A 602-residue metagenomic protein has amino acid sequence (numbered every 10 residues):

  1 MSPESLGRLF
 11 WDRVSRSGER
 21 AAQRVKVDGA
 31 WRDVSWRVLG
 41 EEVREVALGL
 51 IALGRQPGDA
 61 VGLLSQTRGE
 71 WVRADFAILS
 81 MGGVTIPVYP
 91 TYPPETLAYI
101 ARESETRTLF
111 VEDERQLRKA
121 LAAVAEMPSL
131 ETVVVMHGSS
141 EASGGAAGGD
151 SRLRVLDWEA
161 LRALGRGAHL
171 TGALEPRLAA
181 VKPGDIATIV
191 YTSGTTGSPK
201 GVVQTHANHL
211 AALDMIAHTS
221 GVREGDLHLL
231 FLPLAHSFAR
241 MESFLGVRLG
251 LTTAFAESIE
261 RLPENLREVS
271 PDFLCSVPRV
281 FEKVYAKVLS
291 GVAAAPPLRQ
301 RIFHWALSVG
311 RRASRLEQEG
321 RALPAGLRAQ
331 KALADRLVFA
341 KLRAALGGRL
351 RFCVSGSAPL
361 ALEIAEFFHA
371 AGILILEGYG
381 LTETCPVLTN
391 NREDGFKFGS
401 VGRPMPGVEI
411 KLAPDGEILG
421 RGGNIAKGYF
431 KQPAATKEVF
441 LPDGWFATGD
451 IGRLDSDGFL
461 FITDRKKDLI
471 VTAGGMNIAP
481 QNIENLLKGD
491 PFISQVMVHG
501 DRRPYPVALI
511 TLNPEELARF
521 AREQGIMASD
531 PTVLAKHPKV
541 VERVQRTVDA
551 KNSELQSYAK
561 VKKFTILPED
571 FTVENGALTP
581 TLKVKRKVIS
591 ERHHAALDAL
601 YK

Functional and structural regions predicted by a protein language model:
S2, A22-F76, P93-A98, D157-A160 (+1 more regions): Conserved AMP-binding/adenylate-forming core of the ANL superfamily
G18-A21, V155-L156, R162, R166-Y191 (+2 more regions): Conserved pre-ATP/AMP-binding loop-to-beta segment of ANL
D33-R37, A187-L213: Conserved AMP-binding A3 loop
L48, L53, S80-A163, R543-R546 (+1 more regions): Structural core segment of the AMP-binding/adenylate-forming
Y92-A123, A212-L229, I259-F273, A345: Conserved ATP-dependent adenylate/AMP-binding module captured primarily in the ANL superfamily
L210-L227, L234-F339, R349: Conserved AMP-binding/adenylation subdomain of ANL enzymes
P404-T472, G489: Conserved ATP-binding/catalytic segment of the ANL
Q495-V498, Q545-K602: Conserved C-terminal "lid"/linker of ANL adenylate-forming enzymes
